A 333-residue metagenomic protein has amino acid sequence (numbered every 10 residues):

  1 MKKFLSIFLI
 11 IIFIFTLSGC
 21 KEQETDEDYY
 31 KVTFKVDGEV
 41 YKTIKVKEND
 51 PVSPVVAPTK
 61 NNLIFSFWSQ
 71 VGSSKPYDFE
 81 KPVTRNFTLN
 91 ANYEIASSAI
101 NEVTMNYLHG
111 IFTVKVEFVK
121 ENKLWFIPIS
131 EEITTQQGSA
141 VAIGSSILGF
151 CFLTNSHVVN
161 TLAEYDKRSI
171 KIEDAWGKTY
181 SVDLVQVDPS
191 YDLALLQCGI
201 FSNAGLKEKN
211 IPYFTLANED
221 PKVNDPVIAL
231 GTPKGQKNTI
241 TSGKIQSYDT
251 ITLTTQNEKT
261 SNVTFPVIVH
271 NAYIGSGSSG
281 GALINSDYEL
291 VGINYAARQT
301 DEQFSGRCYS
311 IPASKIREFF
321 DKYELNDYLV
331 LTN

Functional and structural regions predicted by a protein language model:
T16-G19: C-terminal motif of bacterial Sec signal peptides marking the signal peptidase cleavage site
K21-Q23: Bacterial signal peptide processing site
T25-K35, P58-T59, K75-I95, Q197: Conserved "repeat-terminator" motif of extracellular CCP/Sushi domains
D50-E80: Surface-exposed interfaces of beta-sheet-rich extracellular modules
S98-N101, E121-N155, T179-S181, I240 (+3 more regions): A conserved glycine-rich beta-strand in the N-terminal activation segment of trypsin-fold
A99-V103, V141-A142, T161-E164, D183-V185 (+1 more regions): Active-site substrate-binding loop(s) of clan PA
G110, K120, I129-E131, G199-Y213 (+2 more regions): Active-site region of chymotrypsin-like
G110, T135, I143-Y191, I200-F201 (+2 more regions): Catalytic-histidine neighborhood of serine endopeptidases, predominantly the chymotrypsin-like S1/PA family
